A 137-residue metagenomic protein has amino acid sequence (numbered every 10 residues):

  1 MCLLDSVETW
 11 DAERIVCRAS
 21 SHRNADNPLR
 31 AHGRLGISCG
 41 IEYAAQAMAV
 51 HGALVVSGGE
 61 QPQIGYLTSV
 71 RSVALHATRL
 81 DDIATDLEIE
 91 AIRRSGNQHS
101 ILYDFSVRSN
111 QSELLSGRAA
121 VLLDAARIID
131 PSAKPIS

Functional and structural regions predicted by a protein language model:
M1-G36: Catalytic strand-loop segment that frames the active site of acyl-thioester-processing enzymes
C2-D5, T68, I89-A91, G117: Small-residue-enriched segments and motifs
S6-T9, S72, A77, R93-S95 (+1 more regions): A residue-level detector for short acidic-glycine micro-motifs
S20, T78, S106: Surface loops and adjacent helix of pleckstrin homology
A31-H51, G65: Compact, glycine-rich, soluble single-domain proteins
Y43, S72, S106-S109: Hydrophobic alpha-helical segments of small multi-pass membrane proteins
V50, D81-A84, E90-S137: HotDog/MaoC-like acyl-thioester-processing domains
V50-E88: Hydrophobic beta-strand-centered segment that forms part of the acyl-chain substrate-binding groove
